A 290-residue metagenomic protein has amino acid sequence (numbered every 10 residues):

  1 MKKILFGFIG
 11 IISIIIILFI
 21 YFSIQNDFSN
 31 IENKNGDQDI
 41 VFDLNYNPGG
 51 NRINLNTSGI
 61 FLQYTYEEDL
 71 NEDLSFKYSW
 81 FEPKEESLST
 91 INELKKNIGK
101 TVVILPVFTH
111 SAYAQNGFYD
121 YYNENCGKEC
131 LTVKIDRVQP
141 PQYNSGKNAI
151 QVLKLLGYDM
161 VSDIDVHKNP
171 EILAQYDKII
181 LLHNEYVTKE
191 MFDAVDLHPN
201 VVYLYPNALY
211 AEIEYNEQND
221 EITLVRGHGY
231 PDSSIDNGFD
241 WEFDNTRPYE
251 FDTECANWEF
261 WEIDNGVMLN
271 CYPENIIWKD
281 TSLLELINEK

Functional and structural regions predicted by a protein language model:
M1-I14: N-terminal Sec-pathway targeting helices
I11-F22, G99-V102: Transmembrane alpha-helices
I16, Y113-A114, Y119-D120, M191 (+1 more regions): Hydrophobic alpha-helical segments
I16-D37: Membrane-interface motif at the C-terminal end of an N-terminal transmembrane signal
D27, Q115-F118, N207: Intrinsically disordered, low-complexity Ser/Thr/Pro-rich tracts
N33-E171, D236-R247, T253-K290: Aromatic-Pro/Gly-enriched surface loop or interdomain linker that acts as a lid/target-recognition segment
V138-Y215: Helical hinge/lid and interdomain linker segments adjacent to catalytic or ligand-binding clefts that mediate domain
E185-L269: A glycine-rich, often tryptophan-bearing local segment used as a flexible ligand/cofactor-contacting loop or short
